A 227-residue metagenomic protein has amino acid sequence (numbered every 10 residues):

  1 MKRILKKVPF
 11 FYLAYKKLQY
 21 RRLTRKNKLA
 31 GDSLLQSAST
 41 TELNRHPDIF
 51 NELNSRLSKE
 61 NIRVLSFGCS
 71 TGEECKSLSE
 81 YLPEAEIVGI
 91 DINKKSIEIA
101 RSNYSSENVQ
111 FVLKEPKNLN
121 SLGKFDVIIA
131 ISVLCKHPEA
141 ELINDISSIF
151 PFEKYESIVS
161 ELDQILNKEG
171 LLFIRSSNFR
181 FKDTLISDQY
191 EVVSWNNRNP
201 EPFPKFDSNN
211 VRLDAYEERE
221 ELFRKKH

Functional and structural regions predicted by a protein language model:
M1-G31: Membrane-proximal basic amphipathic "stem/tether" segments
R21-E60: Class I SAM-dependent methyltransferase Rossmann-like catalytic core, especially the SAM/SAH-binding loop
N61-T71: Conserved class I S-adenosyl-L-methionine
T71-E84: Conserved SAM-binding loop of SAM-dependent methyltransferases across substrates and taxa, primarily the Class I
N93: Conserved SAM/SAH-binding beta-strand->alpha-helix loop
A100-R101: Conserved SAM-binding loop
K117-S132: A short acidic, Gly/Pro-enriched loop at the edge of an enzyme's catalytic core that lines a small-molecule cofactor
D145-K168: A short glycine-rich, Lys/Arg-flanked "PGG" loop and its adjoining helix->strand segment in the class I
